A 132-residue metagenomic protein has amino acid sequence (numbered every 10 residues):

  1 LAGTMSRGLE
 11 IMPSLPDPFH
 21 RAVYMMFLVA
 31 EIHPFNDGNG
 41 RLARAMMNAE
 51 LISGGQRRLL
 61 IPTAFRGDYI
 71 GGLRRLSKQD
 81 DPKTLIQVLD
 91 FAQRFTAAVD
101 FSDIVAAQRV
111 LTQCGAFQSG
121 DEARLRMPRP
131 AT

Functional and structural regions predicted by a protein language model:
L1-T132: Phosphate/pyrophosphate-binding active-site loops
